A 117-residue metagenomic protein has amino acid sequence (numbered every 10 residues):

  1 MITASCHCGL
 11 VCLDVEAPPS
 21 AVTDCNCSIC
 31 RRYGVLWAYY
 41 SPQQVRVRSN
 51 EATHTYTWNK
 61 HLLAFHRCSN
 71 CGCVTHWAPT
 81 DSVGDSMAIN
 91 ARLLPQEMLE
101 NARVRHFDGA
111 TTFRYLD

Functional and structural regions predicted by a protein language model:
M1-S5, L10-D117: A short Gly-Trp-Pro
